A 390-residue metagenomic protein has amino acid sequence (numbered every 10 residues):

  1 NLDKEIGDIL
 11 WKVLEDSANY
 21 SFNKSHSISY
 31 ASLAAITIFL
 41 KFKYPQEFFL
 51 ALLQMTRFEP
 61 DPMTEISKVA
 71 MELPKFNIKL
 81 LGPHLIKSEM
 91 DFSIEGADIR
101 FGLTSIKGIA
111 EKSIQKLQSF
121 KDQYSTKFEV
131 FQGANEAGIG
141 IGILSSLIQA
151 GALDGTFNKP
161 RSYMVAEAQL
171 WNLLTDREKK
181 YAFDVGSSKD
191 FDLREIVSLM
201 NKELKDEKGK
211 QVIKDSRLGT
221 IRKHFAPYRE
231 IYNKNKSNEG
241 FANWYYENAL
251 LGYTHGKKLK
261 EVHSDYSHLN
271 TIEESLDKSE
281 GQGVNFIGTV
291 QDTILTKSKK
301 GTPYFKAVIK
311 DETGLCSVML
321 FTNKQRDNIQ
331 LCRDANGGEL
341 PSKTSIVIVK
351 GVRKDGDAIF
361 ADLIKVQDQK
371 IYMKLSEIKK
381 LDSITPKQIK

Functional and structural regions predicted by a protein language model:
N1-K390: Noncatalytic, beta-rich nucleic-acid-contacting surfaces in large DNA/RNA-processing enzymes
